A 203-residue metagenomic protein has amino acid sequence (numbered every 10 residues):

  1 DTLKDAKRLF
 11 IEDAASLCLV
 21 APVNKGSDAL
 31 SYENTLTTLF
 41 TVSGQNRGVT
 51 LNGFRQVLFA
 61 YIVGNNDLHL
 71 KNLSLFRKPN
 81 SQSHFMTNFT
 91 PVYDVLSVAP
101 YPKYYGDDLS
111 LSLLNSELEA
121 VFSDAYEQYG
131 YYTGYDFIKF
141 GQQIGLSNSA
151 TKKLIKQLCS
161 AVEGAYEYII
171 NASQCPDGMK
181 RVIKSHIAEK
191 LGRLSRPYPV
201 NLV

Functional and structural regions predicted by a protein language model:
D1-L70, S74-V203: Anionic ligand-binding catalytic core segments
